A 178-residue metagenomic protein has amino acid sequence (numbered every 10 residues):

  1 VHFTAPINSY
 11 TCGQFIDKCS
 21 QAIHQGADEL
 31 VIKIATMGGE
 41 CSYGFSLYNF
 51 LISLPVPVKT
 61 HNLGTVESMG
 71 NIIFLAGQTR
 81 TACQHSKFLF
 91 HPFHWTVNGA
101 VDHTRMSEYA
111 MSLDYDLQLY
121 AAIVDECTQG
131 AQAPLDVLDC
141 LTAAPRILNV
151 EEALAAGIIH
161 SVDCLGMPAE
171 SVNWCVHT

Functional and structural regions predicted by a protein language model:
V1-N71, L75-T178: N-terminal organellar transit peptides
